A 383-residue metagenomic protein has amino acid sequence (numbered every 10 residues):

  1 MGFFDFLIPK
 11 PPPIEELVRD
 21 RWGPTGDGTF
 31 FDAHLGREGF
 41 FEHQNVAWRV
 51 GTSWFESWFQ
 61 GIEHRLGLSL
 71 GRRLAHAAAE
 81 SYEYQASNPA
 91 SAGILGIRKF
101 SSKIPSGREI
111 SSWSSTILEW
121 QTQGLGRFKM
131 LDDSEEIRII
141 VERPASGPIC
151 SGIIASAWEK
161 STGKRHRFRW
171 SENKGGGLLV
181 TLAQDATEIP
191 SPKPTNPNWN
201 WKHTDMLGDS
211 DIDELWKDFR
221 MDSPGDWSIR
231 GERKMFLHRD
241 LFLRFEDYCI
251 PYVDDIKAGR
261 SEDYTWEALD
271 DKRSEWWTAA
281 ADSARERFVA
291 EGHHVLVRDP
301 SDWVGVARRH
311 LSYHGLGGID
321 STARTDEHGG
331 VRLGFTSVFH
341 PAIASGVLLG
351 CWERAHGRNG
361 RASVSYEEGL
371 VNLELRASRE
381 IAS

Functional and structural regions predicted by a protein language model:
G2-I149, R169-G334, F339, Y366-E374 (+1 more regions): N-terminal accessory segment detector
Q121-Q123, K160-R165, S312-G317, E353-N359: Short secondary-structure junctions
I149-K164, S345-G357: Short, non-transmembrane amphipathic alpha-helical segments
G330-R332, T336-A362, Y366-E367: C-terminal structured domain segments
